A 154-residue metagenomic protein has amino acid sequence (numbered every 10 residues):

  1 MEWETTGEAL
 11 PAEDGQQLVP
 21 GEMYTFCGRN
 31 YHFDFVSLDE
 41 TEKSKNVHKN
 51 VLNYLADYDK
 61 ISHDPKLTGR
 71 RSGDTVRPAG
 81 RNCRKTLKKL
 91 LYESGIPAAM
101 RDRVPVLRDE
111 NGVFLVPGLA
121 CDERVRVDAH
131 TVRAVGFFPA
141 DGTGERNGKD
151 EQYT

Functional and structural regions predicted by a protein language model:
M1-T154: AMP-forming adenylation/ATP pyrophosphatase catalytic core
